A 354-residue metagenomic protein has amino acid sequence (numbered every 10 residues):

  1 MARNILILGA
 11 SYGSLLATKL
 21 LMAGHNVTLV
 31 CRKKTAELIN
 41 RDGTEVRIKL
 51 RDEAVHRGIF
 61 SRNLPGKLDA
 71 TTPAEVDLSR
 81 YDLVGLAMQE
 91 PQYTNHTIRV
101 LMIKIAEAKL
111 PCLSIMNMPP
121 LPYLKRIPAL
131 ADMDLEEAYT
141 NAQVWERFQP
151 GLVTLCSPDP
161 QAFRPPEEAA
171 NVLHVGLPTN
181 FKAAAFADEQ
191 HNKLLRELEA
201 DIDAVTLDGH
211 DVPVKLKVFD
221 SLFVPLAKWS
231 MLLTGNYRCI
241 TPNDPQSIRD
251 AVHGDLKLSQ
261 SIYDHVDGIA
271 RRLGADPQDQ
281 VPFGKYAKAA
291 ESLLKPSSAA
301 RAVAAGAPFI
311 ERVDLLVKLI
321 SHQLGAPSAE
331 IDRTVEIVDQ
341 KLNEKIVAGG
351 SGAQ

Functional and structural regions predicted by a protein language model:
M1-L50, L121-P122, Q354: NAD(P)+-binding Rossmann beta1-loop-alpha1 motif at the extreme N-terminus of oxidoreductases
L21-M22, A106, R271: Anion (oxyanion) recognition and catalysis
C31-Y81, M102: Conserved N-terminal Rossmann-fold NAD(P) cofactor-binding segment
K34, H96, E189, K193 (+5 more regions): Conserved active-site and cofactor/substrate-binding residues in soluble primary-metabolism enzymes
E75-P120: Rossmann-fold NAD(P) dinucleotide-binding segment
S79, L113-S230, T234-G235: Rossmann-fold dinucleotide-binding core
T179-A302: C-terminal substrate-binding/catalytic lobe of Rossmann-fold NAD(P)-dependent dehydrogenases
D267-Q354: C-terminal active-site/capping subdomain that shapes the small-molecule cofactor and substrate pocket of enzyme
